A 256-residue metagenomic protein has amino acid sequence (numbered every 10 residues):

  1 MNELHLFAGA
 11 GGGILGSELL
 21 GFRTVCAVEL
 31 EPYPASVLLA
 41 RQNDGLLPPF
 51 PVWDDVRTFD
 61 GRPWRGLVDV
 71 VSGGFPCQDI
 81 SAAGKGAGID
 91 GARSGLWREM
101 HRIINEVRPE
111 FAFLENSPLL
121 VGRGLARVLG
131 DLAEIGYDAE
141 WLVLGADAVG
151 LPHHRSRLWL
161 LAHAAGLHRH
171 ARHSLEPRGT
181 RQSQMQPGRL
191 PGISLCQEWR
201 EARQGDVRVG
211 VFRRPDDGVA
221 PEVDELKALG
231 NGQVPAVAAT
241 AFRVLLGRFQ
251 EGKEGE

Functional and structural regions predicted by a protein language model:
M1, E251-E256: Short intrinsically disordered terminal tails
M1-L4, T24, P49-F50, D69 (+2 more regions): The start of beta-strands in P-loop NTPase/AAA+ ATPase cores
N2-R57: SAM cofactor-binding core of SAM-dependent methyltransferases, primarily the Rossmann-like beta-alpha-beta module
G12, Q233-A241: Short amphipathic alpha-helical face segments that pack within enzyme cores and frequently flank/anchor catalytic
L20, G45, E106-V107, R248: Alpha-helix C-cap/termination motif
F59-V70, Q78-P235, K253: Class I S-adenosyl-L-methionine
F75: Glycine-rich, N-terminal phosphate-binding loop of Rossmann-like dinucleotide-binding domains
F242-K253: Short, hydrophobic alpha-helical segments
